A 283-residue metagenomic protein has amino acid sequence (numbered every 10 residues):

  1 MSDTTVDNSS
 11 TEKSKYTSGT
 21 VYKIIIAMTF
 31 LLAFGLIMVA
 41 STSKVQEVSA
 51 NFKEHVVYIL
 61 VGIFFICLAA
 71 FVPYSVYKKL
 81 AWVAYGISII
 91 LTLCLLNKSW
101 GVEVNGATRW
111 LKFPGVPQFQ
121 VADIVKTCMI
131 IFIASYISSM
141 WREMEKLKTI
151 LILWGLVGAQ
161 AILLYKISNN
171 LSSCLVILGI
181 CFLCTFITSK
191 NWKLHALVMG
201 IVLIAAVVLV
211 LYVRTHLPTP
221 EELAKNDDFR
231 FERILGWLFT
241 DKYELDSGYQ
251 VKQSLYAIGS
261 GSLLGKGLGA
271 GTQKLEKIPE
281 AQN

Functional and structural regions predicted by a protein language model:
M1-T17: Short, Lys/Arg-rich, polar N-terminal cytosolic tail immediately upstream of the first transmembrane signal-anchor
E12-M28: N-terminal membrane topogenic signal
I25-M38, V45-D246: Hydrophobic alpha-helical transmembrane segments of multi-pass inner membrane proteins, especially in bacterial systems
G236-W237, D241, Q253-S260: Membrane-embedded hairpin module used as a gating/binding unit in multi-pass transport and secretion proteins
L255-N283: Long extracytoplasmic/lumenal interhelical loops at the membrane interface of multi-pass membrane proteins
